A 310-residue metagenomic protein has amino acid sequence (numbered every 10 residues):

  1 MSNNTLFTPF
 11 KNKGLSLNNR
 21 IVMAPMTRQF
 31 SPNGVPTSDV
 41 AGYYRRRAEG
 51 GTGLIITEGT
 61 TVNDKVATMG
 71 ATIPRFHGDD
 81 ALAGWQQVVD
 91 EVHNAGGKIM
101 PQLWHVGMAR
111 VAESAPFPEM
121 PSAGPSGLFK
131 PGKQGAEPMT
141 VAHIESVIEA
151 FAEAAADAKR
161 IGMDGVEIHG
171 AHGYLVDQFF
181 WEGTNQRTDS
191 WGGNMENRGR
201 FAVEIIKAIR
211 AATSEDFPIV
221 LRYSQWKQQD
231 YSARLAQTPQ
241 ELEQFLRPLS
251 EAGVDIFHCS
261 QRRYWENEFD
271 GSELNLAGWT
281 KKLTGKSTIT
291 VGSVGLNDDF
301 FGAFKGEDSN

Functional and structural regions predicted by a protein language model:
M1-N310: Flavin-dependent oxidoreductase catalytic cores
